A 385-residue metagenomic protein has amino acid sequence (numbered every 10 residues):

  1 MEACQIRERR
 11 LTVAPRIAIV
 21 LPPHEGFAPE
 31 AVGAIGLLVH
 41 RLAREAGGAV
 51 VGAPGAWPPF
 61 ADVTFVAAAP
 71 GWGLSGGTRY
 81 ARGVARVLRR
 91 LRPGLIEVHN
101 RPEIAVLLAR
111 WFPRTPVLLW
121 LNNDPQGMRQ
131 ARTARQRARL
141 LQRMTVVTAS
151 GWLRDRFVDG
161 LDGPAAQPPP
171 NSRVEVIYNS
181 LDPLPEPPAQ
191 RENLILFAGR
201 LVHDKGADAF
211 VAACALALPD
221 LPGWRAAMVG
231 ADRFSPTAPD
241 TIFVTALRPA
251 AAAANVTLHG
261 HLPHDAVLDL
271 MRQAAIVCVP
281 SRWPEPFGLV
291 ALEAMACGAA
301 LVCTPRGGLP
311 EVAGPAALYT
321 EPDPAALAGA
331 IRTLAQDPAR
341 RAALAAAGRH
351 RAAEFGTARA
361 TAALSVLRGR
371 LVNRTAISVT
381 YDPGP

Functional and structural regions predicted by a protein language model:
P23-P29, L37-G76, F234: N-terminal strand-loop element at the rim of the active site of nucleotide-sugar-dependent glycosyltransferases
V98-E103, L121: Short His-centered aromatic/hydrophobic patch
Q126-A138, Q142-V174, P183: A short, active-site helix/loop in glycosyltransferases that binds the activated sugar's phosphate group
V147, P187-K205, F210-L216, A227: Conserved donor-binding/catalytic core segment of Leloir-type glycosyltransferases
D240-D265: Nucleotide-activated donor-binding/catalytic signature segment of Leloir-type glycosyltransferases, i.e., the conserved
H261, L270-A274: Short alpha-helical donor nucleotide-sugar binding micro-motif in glycosyltransferases
A299-C303: Short hydrophobic beta-strand element within catalytic cores of glycosyltransferases and related nucleotide-activated
A317-A325, T333-A339, A353: Conserved acidic donor-binding segment of nucleotide-sugar-dependent glycosyltransferases
